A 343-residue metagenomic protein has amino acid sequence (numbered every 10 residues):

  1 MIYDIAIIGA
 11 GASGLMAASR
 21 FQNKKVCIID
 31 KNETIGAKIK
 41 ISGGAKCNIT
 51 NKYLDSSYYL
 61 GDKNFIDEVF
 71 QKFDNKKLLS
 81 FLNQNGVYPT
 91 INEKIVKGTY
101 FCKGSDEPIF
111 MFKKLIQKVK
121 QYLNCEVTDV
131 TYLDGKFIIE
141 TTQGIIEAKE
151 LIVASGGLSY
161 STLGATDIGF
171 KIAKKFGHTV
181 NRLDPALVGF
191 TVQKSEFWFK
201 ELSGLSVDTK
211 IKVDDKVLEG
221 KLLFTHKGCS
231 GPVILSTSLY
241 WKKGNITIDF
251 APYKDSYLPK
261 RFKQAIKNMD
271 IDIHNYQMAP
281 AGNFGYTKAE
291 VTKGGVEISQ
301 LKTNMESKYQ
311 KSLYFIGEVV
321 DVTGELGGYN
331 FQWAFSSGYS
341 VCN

Functional and structural regions predicted by a protein language model:
Y3-I28, F335, Y339-N343: N-terminal Rossmann-like FAD-binding beta1-loop-alpha1 element of flavoenzymes
A6-I8, I29, V127, I145-T162 (+4 more regions): Short hydrophobic core segments
G14-M16, I35-K38: Short N-terminal binding/cap micro-motifs at the start of the first secondary-structure element
N23, G36, N124, E196-D208: A glycine-biased structural micro-motif
T34, I49, D55, L60 (+8 more regions): Residue-level recognition of phosphate/Mg2+-coordinating polar/acidic sites in nucleotide-handling active sites
K72-E150: Feature captures the FAD/FMN-dependent oxidoreductase FAD-binding
E150-E196: Glycine-rich loop(s) and the adjacent beta-strand/alpha-helix scaffold that form part
S159-I172, F176, D321-N343: A conserved FAD-binding loop/helix module that cradles the flavin
